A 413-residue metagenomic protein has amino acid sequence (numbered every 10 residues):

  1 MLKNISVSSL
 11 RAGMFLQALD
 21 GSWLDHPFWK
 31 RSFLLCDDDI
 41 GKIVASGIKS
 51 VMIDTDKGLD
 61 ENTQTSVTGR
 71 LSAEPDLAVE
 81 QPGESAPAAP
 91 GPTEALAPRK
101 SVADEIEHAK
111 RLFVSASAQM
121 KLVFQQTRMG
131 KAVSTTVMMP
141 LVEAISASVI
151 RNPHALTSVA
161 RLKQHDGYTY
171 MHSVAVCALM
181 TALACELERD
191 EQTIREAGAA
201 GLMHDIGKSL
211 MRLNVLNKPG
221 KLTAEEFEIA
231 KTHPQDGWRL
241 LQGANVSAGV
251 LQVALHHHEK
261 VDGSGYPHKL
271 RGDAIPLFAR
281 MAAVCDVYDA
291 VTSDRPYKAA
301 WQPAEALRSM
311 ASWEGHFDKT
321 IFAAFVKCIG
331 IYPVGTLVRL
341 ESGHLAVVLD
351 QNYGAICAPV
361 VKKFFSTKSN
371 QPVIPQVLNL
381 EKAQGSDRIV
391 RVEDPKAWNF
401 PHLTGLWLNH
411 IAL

Functional and structural regions predicted by a protein language model:
M1-V133, R388-L413: Membrane-cytosol interface segments
A103-L413: Histidine- and acidic-residue-rich, metal-dependent catalytic cores
